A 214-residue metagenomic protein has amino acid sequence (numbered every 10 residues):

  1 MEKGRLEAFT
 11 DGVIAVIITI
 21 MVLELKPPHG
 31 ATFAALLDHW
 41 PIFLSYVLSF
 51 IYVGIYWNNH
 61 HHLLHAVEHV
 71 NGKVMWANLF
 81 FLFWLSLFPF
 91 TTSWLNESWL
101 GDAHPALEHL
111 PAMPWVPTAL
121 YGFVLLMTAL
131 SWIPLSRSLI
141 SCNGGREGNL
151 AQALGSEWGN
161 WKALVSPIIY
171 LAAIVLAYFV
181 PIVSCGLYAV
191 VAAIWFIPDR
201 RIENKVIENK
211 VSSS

Functional and structural regions predicted by a protein language model:
M1-S214: Multi-pass alpha-helical transmembrane bundle typical of ion/small-solute transporters and intramembrane aspartyl
